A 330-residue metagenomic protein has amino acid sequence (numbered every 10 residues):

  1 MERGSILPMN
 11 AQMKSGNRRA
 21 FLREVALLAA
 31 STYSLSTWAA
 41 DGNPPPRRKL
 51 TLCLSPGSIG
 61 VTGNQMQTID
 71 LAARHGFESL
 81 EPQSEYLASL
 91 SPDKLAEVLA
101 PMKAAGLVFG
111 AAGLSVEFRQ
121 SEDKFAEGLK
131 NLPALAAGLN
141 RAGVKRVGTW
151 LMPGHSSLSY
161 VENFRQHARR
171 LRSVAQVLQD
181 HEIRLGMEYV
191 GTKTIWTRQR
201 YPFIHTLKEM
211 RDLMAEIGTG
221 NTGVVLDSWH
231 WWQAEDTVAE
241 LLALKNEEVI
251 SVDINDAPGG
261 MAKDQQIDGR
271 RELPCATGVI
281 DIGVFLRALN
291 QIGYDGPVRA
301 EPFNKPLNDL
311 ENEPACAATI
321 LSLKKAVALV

Functional and structural regions predicted by a protein language model:
E2-C53, S58, T62-A73, G143-V144 (+2 more regions): Histidine-acidic metal/acid-base catalytic patches
E24-S34, P44-P46, M66, A73 (+4 more regions): Active-site acidic/histidine proton-transfer and metal-coordination neighborhood in alpha/beta enzyme cores
G57, L114, W150-M152, E188-V190 (+2 more regions): Active-site-proximal beta-strand/loop segments in catalytic clefts of secreted hydrolases
I59-N64, Q83-K94, E117-G128, G154-L158 (+4 more regions): Acidic-and-aromatic substrate-binding clefts and catalytic sites of carbohydrate-active enzymes
I69, P92-A104, N131-R141, A168-V177 (+2 more regions): Short amphipathic alpha-helices and their capping/turn segments at secondary-structure boundaries
H75-S84, A111-V116, L151: Short, conserved active-site loops that position catalytic residues or coordinate cofactors/metal ions across diverse
E81, A111-G113, G148, G186 (+2 more regions): Conserved beta-strand positions in the central sheet of alpha/beta enzyme cores
A96-E122: Mid-chain, structured segments of secreted extracytoplasmic proteins
